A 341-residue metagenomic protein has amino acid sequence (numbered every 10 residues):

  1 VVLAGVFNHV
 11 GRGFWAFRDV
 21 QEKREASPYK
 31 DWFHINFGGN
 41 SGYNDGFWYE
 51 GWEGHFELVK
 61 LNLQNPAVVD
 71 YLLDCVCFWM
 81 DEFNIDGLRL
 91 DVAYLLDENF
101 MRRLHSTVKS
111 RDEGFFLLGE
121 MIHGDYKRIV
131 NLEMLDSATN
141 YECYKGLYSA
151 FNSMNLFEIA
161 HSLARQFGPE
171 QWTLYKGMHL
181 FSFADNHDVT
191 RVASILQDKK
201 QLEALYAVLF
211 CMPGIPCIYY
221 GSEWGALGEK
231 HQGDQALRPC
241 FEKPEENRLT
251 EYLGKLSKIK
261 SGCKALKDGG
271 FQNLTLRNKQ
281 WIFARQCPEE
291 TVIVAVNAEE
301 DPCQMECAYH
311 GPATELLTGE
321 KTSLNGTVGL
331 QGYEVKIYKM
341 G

Functional and structural regions predicted by a protein language model:
V1-E82, L104-S110: Substrate-binding/active-site clefts of carbohydrate-active enzymes
V1-L3, L88, L117-G119, T139 (+2 more regions): Hydrophobic faces of well-ordered beta-strands that scaffold small-molecule active sites in alpha/beta enzyme cores
F7-H9, Y71-E98, S182, N186: Active-site groove signature of glycoside hydrolases
Q21, C77, D81, D91-L174 (+4 more regions): Active-site-proximal helices and loops of the catalytic beta/alpha 8
G54-V69, D86-L95, A150, D188-D198 (+1 more regions): The substrate-binding groove and active-site-proximal loops of carbohydrate-active enzymes, especially glycoside
L132, M178-K199, Y206-N247: Aromatic/acidic polysaccharide-binding cleft in carbohydrate-active enzymes
L274-A308: Carbohydrate-binding surface patches
L324-G341: C-terminal beta-strand-rich structural cap/linker in extracellular carbohydrate-active enzymes
